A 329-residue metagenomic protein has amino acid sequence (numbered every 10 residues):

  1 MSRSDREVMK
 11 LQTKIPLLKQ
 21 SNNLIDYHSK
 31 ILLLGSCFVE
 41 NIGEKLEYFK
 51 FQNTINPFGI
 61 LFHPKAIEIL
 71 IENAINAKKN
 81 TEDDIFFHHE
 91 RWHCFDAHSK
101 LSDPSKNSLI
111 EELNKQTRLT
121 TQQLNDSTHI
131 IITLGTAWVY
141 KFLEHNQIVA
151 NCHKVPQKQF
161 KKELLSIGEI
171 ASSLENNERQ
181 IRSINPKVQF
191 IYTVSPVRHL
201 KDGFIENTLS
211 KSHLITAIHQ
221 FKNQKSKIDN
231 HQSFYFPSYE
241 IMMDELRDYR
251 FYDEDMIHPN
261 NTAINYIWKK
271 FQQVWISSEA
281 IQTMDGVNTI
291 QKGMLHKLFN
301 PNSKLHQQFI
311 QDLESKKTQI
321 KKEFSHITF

Functional and structural regions predicted by a protein language model:
S2-F329: Extracellular glycan-modifying ectodomains
